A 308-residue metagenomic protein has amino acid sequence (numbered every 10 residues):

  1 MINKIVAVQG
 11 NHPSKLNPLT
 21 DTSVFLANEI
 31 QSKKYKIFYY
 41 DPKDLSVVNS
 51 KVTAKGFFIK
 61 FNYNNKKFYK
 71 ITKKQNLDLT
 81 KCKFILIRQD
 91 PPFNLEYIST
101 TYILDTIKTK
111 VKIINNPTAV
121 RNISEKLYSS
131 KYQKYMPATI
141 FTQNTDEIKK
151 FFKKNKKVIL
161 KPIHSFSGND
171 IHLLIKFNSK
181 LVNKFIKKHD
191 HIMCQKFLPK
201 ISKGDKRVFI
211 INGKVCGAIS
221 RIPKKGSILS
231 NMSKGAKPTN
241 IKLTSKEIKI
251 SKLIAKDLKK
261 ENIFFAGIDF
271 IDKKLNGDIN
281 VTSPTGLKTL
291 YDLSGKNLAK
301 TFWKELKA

Functional and structural regions predicted by a protein language model:
I2-A7: Extreme N-terminal starter segment of soluble prokaryotic enzymes
V8, L86-I87, Q195: Redox-cofactor binding/interface segments in oxidoreductases and associated redox assembly factors
H12, Q89-P92, I163-S165, P284: Short glycine-rich anion-binding loops that position phosphate/pyrophosphate groups of nucleotides and phosphorylated
S14-F141: Conserved N-proximal alpha/beta basic substrate-recognition cap immediately N-terminal to, or forming the N-lobe
L16-L19, K242-A308: ATP-dependent carboxylate activation and anion-phosphoryl transfer catalytic cores that bind Mg-ATP to form
K34, S46, I210-V215, K273-K274: Short acidic-glycine loop/turn motifs at beta-strand connectors
T145-D146, K153-K157, H164-I254, L258: Phosphate-binding site of ATP-dependent enzymes
